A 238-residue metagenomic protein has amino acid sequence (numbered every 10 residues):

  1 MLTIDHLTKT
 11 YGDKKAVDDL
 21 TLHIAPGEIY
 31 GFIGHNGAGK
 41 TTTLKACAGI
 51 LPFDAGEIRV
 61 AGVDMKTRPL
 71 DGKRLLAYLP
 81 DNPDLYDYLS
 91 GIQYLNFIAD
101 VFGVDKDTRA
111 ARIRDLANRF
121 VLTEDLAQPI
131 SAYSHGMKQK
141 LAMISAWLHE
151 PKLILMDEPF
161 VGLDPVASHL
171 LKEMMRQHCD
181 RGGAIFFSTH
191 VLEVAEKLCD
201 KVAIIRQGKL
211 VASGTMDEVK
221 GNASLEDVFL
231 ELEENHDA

Functional and structural regions predicted by a protein language model:
G56-T67, D71-G72: Conserved ABC transporter NBD signature motif
N96, D100, T108-D125: Conserved ABC ATPase "signature" region
I154-E158: Catalytic Walker B motif of ABC-type/P-loop ATPase nucleotide-binding domains
S213-G214: ABC ATPase "signature
